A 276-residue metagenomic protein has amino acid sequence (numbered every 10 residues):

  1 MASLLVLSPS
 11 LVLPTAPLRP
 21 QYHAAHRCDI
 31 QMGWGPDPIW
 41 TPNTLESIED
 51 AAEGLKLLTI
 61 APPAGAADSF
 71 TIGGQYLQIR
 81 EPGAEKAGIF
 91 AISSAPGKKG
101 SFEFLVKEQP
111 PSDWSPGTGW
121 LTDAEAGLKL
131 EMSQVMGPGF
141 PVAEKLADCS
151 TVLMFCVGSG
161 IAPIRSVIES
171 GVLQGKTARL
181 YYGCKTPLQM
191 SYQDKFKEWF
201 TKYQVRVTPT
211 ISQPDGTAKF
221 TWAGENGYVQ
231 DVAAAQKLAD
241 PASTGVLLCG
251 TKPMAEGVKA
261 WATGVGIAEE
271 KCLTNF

Functional and structural regions predicted by a protein language model:
M1-Q21: N-terminal chloroplast transit peptides
S10, R27-G33: Proteolytic processing junctions in secreted/extracellular precursors, especially proprotein convertase/trypsin-like
P36-I39, G117, T177-F276: Reductase modules of NAD(P)H-dependent flavoproteins
W40-E46: Structural detector for short beta-strands of small beta-barrel domains
E46, L55-M154, V167-L173, T186 (+3 more regions): FAD-binding FR-type
D50-A52: Residue-level recognition of beta-strand termini and adjacent short loop/turns
V157-G158: A short acidic Gly-Thr/Ser loop motif
I161-V167: Short glycine/serine/threonine-rich phosphate/pyrophosphate-binding segments that cradle anionic phosphate groups
